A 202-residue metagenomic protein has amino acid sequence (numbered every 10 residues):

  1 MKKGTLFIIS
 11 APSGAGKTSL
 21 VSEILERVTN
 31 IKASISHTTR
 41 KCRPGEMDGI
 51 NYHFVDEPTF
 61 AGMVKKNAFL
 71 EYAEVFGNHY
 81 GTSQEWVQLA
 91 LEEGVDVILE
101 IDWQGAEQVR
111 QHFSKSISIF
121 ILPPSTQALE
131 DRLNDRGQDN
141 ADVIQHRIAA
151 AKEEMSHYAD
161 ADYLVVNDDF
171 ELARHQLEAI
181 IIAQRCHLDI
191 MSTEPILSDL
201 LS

Functional and structural regions predicted by a protein language model:
K2-F7: Pre-Walker A (Motif I) flank of P-loop NTPase domains
A11-S13: The conserved Walker
K17: Conserved lysine of the Walker
L20-V21: Post-Walker A alpha-helix
L25-S34: Post-Walker A helix-loop "phosphate-sensing" segment adjacent to the P-loop in P-loop NTPases
T38-V97, W103-E107: ATP-dependent small-molecule kinase phosphotransfer cores that center on conserved nucleotide phosphate-binding segments
V97-D102, H112-D135, N167: Conserved phosphate-donor/acceptor-positioning beta-strand/loop module used by diverse small-molecule
Q138-D139, E153-S202: NTP-dependent small-molecule kinase module
